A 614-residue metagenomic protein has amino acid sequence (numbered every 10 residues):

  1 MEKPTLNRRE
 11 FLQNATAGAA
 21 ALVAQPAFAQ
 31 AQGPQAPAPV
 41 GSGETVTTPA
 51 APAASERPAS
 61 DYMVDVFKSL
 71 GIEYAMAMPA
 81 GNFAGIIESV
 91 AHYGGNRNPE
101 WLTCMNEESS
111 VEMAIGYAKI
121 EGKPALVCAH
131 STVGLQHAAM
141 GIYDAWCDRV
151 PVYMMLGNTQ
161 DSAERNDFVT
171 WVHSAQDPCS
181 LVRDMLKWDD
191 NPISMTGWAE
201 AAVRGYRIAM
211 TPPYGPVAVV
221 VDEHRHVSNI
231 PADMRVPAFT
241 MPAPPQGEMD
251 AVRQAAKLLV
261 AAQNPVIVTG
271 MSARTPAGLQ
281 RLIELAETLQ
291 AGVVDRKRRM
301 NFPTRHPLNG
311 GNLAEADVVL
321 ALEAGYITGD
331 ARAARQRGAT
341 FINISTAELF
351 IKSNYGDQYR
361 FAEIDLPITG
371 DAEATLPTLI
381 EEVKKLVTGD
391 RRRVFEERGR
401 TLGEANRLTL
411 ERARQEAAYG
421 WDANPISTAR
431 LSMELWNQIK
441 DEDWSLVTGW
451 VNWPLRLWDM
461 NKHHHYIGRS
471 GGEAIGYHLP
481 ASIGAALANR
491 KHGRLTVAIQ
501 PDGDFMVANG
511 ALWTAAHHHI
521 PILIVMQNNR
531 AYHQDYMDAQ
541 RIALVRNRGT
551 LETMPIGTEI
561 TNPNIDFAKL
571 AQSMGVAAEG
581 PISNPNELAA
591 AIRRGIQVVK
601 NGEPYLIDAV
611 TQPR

Functional and structural regions predicted by a protein language model:
E2-G18: N-terminal secretory signal peptides and thylakoid transit peptides that target proteins across membranes
Q32-A54, T196, V220-V221, A232-M234 (+4 more regions): Phosphate/pyrophosphate-binding active-site segments
S60-M63, G81, I86-A91, T401-N489: Active-site diphosphate/adenylate-binding microenvironment
G81-A163, R299, E315-I327, W453-Q534 (+1 more regions): Thiamine diphosphate
I115, K119-L156, R183-R235, A255-L258 (+6 more regions): Structural signature of the thiamine diphosphate
N158-A199, R296-T401: Glycine-rich, acidic loop regions that bind phosphate or pyrophosphate groups
R165-H173, L282, L313, T369 (+3 more regions): Thiamine diphosphate
T269-S353, D357, M460-H492, M506-G510 (+2 more regions): Glycine-rich, anion-gripping cofactor-binding loops and their flanking helix/strand elements in enzyme active sites
